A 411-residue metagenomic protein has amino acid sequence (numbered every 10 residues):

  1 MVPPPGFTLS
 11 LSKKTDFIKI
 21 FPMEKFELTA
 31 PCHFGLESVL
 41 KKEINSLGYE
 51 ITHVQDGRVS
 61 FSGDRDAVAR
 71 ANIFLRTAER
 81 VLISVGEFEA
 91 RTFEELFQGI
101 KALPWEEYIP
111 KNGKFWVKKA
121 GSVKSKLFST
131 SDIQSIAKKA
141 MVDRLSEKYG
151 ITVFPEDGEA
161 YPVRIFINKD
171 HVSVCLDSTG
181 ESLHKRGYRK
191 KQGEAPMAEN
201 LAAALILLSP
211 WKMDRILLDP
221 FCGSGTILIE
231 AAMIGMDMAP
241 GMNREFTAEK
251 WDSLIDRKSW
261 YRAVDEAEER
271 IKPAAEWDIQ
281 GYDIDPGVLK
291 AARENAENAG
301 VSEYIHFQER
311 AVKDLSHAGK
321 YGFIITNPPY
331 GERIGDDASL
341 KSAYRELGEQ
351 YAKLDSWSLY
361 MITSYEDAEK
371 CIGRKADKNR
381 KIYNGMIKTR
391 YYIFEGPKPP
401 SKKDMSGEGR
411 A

Functional and structural regions predicted by a protein language model:
T8-S10, F17-I20: Short, positively charged and aromatic/hydrophobic N-terminal segments
K19-I20, E24-Y161, E408-A411: Non-catalytic nucleic-acid substrate-recognition regions in nucleic-acid-modifying enzymes
E24-L36, L40-S46, H53, V59-R76 (+5 more regions): S-adenosyl-L-methionine
M197-H317, E332-R333, D337-S339: Conserved S-adenosyl-L-methionine
A311-D314, A318-A411: C-terminal catalytic and target-recognition region of SAM-dependent MTase-like enzymes, primarily methyltransferases
